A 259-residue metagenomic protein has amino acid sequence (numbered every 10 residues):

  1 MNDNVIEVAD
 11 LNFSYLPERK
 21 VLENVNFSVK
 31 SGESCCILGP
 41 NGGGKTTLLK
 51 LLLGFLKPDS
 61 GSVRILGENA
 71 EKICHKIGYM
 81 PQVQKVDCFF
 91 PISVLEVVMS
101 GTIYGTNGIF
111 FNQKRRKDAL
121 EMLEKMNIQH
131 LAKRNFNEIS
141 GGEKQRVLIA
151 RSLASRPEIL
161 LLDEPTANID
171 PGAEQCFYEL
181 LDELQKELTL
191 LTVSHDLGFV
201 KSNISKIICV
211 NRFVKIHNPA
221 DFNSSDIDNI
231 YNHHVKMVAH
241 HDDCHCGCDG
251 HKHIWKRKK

Functional and structural regions predicted by a protein language model:
M1-N24, D87, I109: A short, flexible loop at the N-terminus of ABC-type nucleotide-binding domains that lies
L53: Helix-to-loop junction immediately C-terminal to a conserved catalytic motif
G61-H75: Conserved ABC transporter NBD signature motif
Q113-L131: Conserved ABC ATPase "signature" region
N135-I139, E143: Conserved ABC ATPase signature
L160-E164: Catalytic Walker B motif of ABC-type/P-loop ATPase nucleotide-binding domains
N223-K259: ABC ATPase nucleotide-binding domains
